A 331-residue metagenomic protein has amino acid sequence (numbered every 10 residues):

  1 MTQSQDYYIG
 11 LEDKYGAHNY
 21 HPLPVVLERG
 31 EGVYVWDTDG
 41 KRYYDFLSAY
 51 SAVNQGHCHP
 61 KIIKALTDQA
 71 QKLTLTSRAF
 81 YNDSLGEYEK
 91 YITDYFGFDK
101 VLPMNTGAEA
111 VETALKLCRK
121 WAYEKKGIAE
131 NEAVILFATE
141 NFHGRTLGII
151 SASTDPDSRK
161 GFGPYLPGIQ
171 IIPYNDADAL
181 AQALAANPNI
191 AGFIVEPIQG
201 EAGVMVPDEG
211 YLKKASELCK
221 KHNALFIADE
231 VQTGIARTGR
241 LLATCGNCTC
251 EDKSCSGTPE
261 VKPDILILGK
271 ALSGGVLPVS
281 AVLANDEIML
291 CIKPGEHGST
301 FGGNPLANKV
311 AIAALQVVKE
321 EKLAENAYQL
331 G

Functional and structural regions predicted by a protein language model:
M1-G331: Conserved N-terminal phosphate-binding loop of PLP-dependent enzymes in the Aspartate aminotransferase
